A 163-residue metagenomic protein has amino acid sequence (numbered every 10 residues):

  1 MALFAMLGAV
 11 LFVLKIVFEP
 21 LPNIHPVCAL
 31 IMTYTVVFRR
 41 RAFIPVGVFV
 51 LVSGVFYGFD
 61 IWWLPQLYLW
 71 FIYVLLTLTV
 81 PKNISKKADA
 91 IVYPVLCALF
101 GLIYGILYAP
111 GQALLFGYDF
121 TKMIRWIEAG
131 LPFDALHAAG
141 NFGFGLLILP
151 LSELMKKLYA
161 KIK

Functional and structural regions predicted by a protein language model:
M1, F38-I44, S85-I91, K122: Membrane-helix interface segments
M1-L7, T79-K82, V95: Membrane topogenic helices and adjacent juxtamembrane segments
M1-V37, I44-P45: Hydrophobic transmembrane alpha-helices
F12-H25, V48-N83: Interfacial aromatic-anchored transmembrane helix boundaries in multi-pass membrane proteins
C28, M32, L67-V74, F142-G145: Alpha-helical transmembrane segments of multi-pass membrane proteins
Y34-R40, S53-Y57: Interfacial segments of multi-pass membrane proteins
A42-G47, W62-W63, Y93: Alpha-helical transmembrane segments and their helix-entry boundary regions
W63-P65, T79, K86-K163: Membrane-embedded alpha-helical hairpins and interfacial helices in multi-pass inner-membrane proteins
